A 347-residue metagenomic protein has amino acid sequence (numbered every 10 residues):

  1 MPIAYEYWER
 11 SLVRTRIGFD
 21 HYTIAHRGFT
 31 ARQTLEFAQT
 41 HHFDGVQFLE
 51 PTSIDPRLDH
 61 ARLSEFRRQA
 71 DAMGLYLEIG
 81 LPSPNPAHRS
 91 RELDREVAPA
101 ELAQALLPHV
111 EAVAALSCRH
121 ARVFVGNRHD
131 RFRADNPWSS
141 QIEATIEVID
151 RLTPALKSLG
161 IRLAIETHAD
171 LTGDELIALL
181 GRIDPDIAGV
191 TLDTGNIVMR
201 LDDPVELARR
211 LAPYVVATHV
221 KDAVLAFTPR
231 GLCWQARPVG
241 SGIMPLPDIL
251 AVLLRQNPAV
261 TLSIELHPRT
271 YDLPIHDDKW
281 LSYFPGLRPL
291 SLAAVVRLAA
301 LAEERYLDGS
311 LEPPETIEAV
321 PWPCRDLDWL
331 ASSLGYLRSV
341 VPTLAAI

Functional and structural regions predicted by a protein language model:
P2-E9, D71-A72, R91-G189, D308: Active-site acidic/histidine proton-transfer and metal-coordination neighborhood in alpha/beta enzyme cores
P2-R16, R32-Q39, G173-I187, V198-I347: Histidine-acidic metal/acid-base catalytic patches
T15-Y22, V46-F48, L75-L81, R119-V123 (+4 more regions): Hydrophobic faces of well-ordered beta-strands that scaffold small-molecule active sites in alpha/beta enzyme cores
D20-I24, L49-S53, P82-P86, G126-R128 (+5 more regions): Active-site beta-loop-alpha junctions enriched in small/polar residues
T30-T52, P108-R119: Catalytic domains of carbohydrate-active enzymes, especially glycoside hydrolases
Q33, R57-E65, L93-A105, R133-E147 (+2 more regions): Alpha-helix N-cap and loop-to-helix initiation/capping positions
Q47-D71, V125-P137: Glycine-rich, proline-tolerant flexible connector loops at the mouths of alpha/beta enzymes
L63-P84, E143-L156, I183, M244-V252: Alpha-helix-loop-beta-strand connector modules within alpha/beta enzyme cores
